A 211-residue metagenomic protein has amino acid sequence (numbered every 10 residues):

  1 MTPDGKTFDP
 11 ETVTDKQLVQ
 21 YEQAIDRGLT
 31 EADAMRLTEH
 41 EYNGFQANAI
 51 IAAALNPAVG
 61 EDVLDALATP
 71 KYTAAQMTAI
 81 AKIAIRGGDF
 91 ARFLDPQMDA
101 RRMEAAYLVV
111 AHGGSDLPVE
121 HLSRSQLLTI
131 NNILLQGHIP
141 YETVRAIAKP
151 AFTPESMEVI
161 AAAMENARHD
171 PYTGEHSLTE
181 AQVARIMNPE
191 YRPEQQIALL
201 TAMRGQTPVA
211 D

Functional and structural regions predicted by a protein language model:
M1-D211: General marker for long, soluble alpha-helical cores
